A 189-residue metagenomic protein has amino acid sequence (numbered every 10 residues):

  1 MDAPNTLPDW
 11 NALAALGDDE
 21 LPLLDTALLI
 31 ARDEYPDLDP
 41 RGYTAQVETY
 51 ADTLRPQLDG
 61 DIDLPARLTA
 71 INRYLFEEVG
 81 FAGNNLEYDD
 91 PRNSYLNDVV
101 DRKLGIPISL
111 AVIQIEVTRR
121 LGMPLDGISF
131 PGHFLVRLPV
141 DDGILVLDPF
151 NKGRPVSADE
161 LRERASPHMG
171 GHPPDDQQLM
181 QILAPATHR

Functional and structural regions predicted by a protein language model:
M1-R189: A structural boundary/capping signal
